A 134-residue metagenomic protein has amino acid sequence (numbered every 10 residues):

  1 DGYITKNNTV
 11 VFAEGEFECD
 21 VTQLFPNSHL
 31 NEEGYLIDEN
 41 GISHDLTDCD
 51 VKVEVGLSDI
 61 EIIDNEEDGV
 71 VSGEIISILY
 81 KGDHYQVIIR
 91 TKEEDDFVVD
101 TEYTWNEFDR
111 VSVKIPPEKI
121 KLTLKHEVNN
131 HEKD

Functional and structural regions predicted by a protein language model:
I4-D134: Non-catalytic connector elements of ABC transporters
